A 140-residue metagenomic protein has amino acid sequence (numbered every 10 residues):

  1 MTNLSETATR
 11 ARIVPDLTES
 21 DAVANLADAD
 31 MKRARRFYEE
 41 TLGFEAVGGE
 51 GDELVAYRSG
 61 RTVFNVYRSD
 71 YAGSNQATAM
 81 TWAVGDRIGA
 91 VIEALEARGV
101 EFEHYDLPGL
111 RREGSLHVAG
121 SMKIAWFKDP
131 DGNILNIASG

Functional and structural regions predicted by a protein language model:
M1-L17, E93-G140: Vicinal oxygen chelate
M1-R35, V63, A77-M80, A138-G140: N-terminal beta-strand motif that seeds the catalytic metal site of vicinal oxygen chelate
E19-D21, N25-F64, S69-D70: Core segments of cupin and vicinal oxygen chelate
S20-D30, V55-R58, Y71-F102, S121-N133: Vicinal oxygen chelate
Y38, R68-D70, I92-L95, S139: Short, flexible helix/strand-to-coil boundary loops that buttress conserved ligand/catalytic motifs in alpha/beta
G43-G48, T81-A83, S115-H117: Short linear motifs in intrinsically disordered
A46, D52, N65, A90 (+2 more regions): Amphipathic alpha-helical interaction segments
D70-Y71, L116: Short Gly/Pro-enriched turn/cap motifs at secondary-structure boundaries
